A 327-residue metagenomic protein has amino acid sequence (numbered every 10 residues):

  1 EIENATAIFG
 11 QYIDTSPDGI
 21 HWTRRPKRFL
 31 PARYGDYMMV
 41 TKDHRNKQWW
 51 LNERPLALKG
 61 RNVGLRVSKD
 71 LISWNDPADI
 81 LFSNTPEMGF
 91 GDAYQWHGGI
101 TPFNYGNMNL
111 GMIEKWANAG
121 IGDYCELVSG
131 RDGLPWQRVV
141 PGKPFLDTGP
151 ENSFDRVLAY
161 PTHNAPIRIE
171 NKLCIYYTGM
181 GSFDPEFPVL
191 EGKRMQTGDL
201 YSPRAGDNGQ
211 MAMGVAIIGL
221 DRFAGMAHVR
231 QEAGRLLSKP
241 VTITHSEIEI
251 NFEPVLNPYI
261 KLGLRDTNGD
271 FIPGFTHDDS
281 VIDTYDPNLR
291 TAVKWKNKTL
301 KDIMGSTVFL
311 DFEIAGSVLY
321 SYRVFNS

Functional and structural regions predicted by a protein language model:
E1-S327: Carbohydrate-active catalytic/glycan-binding domains of CAZyme proteins, especially the secreted or lumenal ectodomains
